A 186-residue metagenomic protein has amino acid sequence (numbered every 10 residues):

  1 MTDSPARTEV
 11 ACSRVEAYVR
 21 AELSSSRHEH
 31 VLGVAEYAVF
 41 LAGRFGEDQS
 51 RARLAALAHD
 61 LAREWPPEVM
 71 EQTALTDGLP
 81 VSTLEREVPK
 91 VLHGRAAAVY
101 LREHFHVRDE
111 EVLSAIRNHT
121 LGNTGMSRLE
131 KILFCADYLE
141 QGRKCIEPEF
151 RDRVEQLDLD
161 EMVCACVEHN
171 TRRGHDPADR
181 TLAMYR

Functional and structural regions predicted by a protein language model:
T2-D3, R7-S24: Generic N-terminal amphipathic, Lys/Arg-enriched alpha-helix
A17-E22, R44-A165: Divalent metal-dependent catalytic cores for phosphoryl transfer on phosphate-bearing substrates
S25-E29: A short, charge-rich alpha-helical start-of-domain segment used by transcription regulators
C166-N170: C-terminal beta-signal and terminal closure region of outer-membrane beta-barrel proteins
T171-R186: Charged phosphate-binding loop/patch that engages nucleotide di/tri-phosphates or the phosphate backbone of nucleic
